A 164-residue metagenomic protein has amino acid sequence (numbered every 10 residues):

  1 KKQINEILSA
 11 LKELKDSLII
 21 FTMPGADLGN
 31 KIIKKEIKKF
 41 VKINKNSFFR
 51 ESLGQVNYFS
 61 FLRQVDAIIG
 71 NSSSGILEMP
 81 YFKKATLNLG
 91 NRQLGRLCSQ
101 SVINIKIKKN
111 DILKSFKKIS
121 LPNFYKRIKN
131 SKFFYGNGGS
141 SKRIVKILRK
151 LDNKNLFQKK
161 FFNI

Functional and structural regions predicted by a protein language model:
K1-I164: Nucleotide-activated sugar donor-binding and catalytic core shared by glycosyltransferases and related lipid-linked
